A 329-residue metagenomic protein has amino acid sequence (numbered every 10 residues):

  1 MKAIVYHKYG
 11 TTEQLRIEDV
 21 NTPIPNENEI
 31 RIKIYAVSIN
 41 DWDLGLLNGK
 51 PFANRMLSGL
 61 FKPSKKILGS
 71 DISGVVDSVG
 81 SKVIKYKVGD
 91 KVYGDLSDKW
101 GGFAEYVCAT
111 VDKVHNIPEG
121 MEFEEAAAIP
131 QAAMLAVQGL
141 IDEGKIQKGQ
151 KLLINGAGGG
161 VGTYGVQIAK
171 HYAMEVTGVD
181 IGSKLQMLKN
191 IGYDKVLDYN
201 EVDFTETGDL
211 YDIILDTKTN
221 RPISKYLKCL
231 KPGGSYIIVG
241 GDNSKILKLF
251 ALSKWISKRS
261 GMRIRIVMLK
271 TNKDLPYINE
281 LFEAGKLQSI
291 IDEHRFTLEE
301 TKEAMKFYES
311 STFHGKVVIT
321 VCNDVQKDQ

Functional and structural regions predicted by a protein language model:
T11, V20-S73, K82: N-terminal glycine-rich beta->alpha transition that marks the start or flank of a dinucleotide-binding site
D71-D98: A glycine-/small-residue-rich N-terminal strand-loop-strand element that serves as the cofactor-binding glycine loop
D98-V111: A structural motif shared across PLP-dependent enzymes of the aminotransferase-like
A127-D198: Mid-domain Rossmann-like dinucleotide-binding core that forms the NAD(H)/NADP(H) cofactor-binding site
T205-I213: A short acidic, Gly/Pro-enriched loop at the edge of an enzyme's catalytic core that lines a small-molecule cofactor
R221-L287, V321-Q329: Glycine-rich phosphate-binding loop and adjacent beta-alpha segment of Rossmann(oid) nucleotide-cofactor-binding
K286-I290, E303-Q329: C-terminal capping/lid region of NAD(P)-dependent oxidoreductase domains
